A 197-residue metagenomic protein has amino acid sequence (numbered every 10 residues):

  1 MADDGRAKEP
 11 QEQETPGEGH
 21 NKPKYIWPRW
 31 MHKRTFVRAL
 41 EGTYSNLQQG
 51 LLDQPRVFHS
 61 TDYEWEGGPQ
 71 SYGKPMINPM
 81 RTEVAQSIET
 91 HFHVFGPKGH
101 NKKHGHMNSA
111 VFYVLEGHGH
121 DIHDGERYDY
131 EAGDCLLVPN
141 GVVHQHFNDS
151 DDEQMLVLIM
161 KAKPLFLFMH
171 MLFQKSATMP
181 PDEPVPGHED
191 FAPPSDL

Functional and structural regions predicted by a protein language model:
A2-Q86, F173-L197: A short, N-terminal "cap"/entry segment at the start of jelly-roll beta-barrel domains of the cupin/DSBH fold
G73-N78, E89-G105: Conserved short histidine dyad/triad with adjacent acidic residue
S87-T90, V111-Y113, L137, D152-M171: A short hydrophobic beta-strand segment most commonly corresponding to one strand of the jelly-roll/cupin
G96-P97, M107-G119: Glycine- and acidic-residue-biased ligand/ion/polar-headgroup-sensing regions
N101-H104, D121-I122, V138, H144-D151: Short beta-strand His + acidic residue motifs that chelate non-heme Fe in jelly-roll/DSBH and cupin folds
M107, E126, V142-V143, K163: A generic "binding-loop/recognition-motif" signal
G125-G141: Short acidic-glycine-tyrosine-enriched beta hairpin
Y130, V142, H146-N148, V157-K161: Catalytic cores of eukaryotic secretory-pathway lumenal/extracellular enzymes that build and remodel glycoconjugates
